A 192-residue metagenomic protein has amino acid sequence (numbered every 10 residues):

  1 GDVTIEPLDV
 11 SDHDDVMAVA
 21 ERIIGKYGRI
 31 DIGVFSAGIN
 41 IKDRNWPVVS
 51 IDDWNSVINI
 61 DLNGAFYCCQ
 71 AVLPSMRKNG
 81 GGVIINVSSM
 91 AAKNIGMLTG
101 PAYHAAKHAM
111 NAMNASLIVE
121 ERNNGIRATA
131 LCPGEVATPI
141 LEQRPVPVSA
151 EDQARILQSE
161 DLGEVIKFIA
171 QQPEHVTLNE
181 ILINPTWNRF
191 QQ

Functional and structural regions predicted by a protein language model:
P7-A18, I51: The beta1-alpha1 cofactor-binding region of Rossmann-like NAD(H)/NADP(H)-dependent oxidoreductases
R44-W46, D53-N55: Substrate-binding pocket helix/loop in short-chain dehydrogenase/reductase
V49, I95-H104, S116: Active-site loop-to-helix junction immediately N-terminal to the catalytic Tyr of the SDR YXXXK motif in Rossmann-fold
C69, A106: Active-site helix of classical SDR
S89: Residue(s) in the substrate-gating loop at a strand-loop-helix junction that position the organic substrate next
N94, S116-I126: Active-site-adjacent segment of SDR/Rossmann-fold oxidoreductases
N123-I126, A130, A150-Q191: C-terminal helical subdomain
